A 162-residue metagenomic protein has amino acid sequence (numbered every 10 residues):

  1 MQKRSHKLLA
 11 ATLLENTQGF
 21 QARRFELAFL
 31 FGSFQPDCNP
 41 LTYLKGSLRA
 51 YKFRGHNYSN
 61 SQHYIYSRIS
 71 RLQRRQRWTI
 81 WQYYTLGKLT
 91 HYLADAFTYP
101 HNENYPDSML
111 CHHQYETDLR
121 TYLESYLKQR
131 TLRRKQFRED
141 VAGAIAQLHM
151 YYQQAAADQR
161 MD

Functional and structural regions predicted by a protein language model:
M1-D162: N-terminal membrane-targeting hydrophobic helices
